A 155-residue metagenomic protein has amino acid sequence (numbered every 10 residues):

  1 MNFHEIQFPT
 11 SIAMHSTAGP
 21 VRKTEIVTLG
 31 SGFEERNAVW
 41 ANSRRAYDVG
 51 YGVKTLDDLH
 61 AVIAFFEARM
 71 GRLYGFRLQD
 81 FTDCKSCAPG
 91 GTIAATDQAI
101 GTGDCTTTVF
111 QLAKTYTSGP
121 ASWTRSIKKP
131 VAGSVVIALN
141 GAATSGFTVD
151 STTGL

Functional and structural regions predicted by a protein language model:
M1-R77: Solvent-exposed edge beta-strands and adjacent loop segments that serve as assembly or binding interfaces
I63-V149: Extended beta-strand solenoid/passenger and fiber regions
V149-L155: Strand-loop-strand motifs at the edges of beta-sheets in extracellular beta-sandwich domains
